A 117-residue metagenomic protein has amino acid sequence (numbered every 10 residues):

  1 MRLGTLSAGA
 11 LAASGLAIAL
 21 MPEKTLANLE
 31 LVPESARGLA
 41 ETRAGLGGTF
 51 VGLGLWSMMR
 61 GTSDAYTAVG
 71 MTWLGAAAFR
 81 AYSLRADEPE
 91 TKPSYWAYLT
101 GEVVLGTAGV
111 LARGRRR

Functional and structural regions predicted by a protein language model:
M1-R117: Short amphipathic, positively biased membrane-proximal segments that drive organelle/inner-membrane targeting
